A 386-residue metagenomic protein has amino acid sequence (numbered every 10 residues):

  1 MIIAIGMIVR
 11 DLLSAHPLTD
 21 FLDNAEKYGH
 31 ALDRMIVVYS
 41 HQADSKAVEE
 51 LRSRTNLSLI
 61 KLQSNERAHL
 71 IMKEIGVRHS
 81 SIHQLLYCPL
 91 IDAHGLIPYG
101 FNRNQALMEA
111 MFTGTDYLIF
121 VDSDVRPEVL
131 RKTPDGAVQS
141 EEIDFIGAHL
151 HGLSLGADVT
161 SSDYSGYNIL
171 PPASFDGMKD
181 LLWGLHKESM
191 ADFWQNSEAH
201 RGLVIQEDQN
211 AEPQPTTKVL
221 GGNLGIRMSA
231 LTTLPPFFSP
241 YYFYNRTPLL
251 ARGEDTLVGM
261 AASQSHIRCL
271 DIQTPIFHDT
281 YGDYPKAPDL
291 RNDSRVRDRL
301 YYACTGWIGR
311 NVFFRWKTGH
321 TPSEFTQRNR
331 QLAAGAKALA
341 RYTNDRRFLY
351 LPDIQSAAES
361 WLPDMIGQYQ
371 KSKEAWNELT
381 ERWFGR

Functional and structural regions predicted by a protein language model:
M1-A43, R386: N-proximal low-complexity "stem/linker" segments adjacent to membrane-targeting elements
I8-R10, D20, L51, K61 (+2 more regions): Terminal low-complexity segments of carbohydrate-biosynthetic enzymes
A15-A25, G136-H151, T256, M260: Well-ordered, non-membrane alpha-helical segments in soluble/globular domains
A47-T113: Active-site-proximal specificity loops/subdomain of glycosyltransferases
T115-K132: Short beta-strand-to-loop acidic/aromatic patch adjacent to the donor-nucleotide binding site
E128-S239: Conserved catalytic core of nucleotide-sugar-dependent glycosyltransferases
P248-L257: Acidic donor-binding loop at a coil-to-helix junction in glycosyltransferase catalytic cores that engages
R252, H266-R291: Active-site donor/metal-binding and catalytic loop motifs of nucleotide-sugar-dependent glycosylation enzymes
